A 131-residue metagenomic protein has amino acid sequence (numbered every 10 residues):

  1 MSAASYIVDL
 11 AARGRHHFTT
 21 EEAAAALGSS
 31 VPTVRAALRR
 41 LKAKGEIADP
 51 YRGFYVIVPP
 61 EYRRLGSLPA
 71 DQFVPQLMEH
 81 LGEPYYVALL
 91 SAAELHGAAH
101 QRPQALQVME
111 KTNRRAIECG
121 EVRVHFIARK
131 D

Functional and structural regions predicted by a protein language model:
M1-E83, E118-G120: Short beta-edge/loop segments at beta->alpha junctions of small alpha/beta modules that act as binding/recognition
E46-R63, P84-E110: Active-site nucleotide-donor binding segment shared across nucleotidyl transfer reactions
L95-D131: Phosphate-handling catalytic interfaces
